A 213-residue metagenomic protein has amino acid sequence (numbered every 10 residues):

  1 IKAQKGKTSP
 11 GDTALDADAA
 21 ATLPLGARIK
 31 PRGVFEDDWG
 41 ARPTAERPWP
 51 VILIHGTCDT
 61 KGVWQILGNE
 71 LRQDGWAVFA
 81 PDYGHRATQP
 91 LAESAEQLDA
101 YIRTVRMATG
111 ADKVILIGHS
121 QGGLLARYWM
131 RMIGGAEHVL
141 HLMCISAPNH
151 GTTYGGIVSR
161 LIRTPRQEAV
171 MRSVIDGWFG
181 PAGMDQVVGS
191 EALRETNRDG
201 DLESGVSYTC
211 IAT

Functional and structural regions predicted by a protein language model:
I1-I54, C58-D74, F79-A80, V105-M107: Flexible, membrane-associating and regulatory peripheral segments of lipid-active enzymes
P43-E46, R72-Q73, A108-T109, I117-G118 (+2 more regions): Extracellular/periplasmic catalytic domains that process cell-envelope and extracellular macromolecules
V51-H55, V78-P81, A92-T196: Serine-dependent carboxylesterase/thioesterase catalytic core of lipase-like alpha/beta-hydrolase/SGNH enzymes
T57-G62, R86-A92: Acidic-and-aromatic substrate-binding clefts and catalytic sites of carbohydrate-active enzymes
L71, W76, P81-H85, A147 (+1 more regions): Active-site loop/turn elements of alpha/beta-hydrolase fold enzymes, especially the short glycine-/histidine-rich
A192-T213: Serine-hydrolase catalytic core
